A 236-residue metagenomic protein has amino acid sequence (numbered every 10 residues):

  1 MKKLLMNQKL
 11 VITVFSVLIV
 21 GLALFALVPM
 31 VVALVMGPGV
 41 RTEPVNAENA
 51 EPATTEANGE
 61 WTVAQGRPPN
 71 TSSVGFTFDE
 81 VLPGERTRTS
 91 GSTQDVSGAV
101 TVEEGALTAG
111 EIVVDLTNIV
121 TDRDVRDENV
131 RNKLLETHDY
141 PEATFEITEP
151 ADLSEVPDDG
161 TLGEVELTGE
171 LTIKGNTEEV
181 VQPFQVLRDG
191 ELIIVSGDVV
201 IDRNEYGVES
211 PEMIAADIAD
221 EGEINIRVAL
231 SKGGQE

Functional and structural regions predicted by a protein language model:
K2-E236: Low-complexity, acidic/polar, glycine-enriched regions of mature
